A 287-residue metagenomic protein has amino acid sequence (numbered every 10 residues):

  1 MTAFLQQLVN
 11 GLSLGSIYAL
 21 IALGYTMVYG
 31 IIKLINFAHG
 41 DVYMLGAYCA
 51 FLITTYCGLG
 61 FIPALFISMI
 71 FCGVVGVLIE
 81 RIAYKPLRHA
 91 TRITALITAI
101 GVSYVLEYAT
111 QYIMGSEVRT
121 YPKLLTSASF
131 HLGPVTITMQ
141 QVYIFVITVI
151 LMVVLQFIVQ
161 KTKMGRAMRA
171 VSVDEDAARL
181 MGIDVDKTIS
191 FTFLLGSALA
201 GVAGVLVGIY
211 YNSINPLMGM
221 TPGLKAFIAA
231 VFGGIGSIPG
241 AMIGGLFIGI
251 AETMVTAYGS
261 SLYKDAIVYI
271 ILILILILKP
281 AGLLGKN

Functional and structural regions predicted by a protein language model:
M1-I21, C49, F61-A64, A90-T94 (+2 more regions): Membrane-interfacial amphipathic/re-entrant helices at transmembrane-helix boundaries
V9, I31-L78, I82, G234: Membrane-embedded helix boundary and interhelical linker motif in transport proteins
L14, T136-I214, I238-G244: Helix-loop-helix "hairpin" substructures at the membrane interface of multi-pass membrane proteins
S16, Y25-A47, F61, H89-T94 (+7 more regions): Short, non-helical or kinked segments that cap or interrupt transmembrane helices
Y18-L20, G58-I70, F193-A200, G204-I270: Transmembrane alpha-helical segments in multi-pass inner-membrane proteins
G58-V102, A109, L155, I243-I248 (+1 more regions): Alpha-helical transmembrane segments within multi-pass membrane transporters and channels
I82, I113, V173-K187, G259-N287: Cytosolic-side transmembrane-helix boundaries in multi-pass membrane proteins
P86-K161, T188, M254, G259 (+2 more regions): Transmembrane helix-bundle core of multi-pass membrane transporters and related energy-transducing complexes
